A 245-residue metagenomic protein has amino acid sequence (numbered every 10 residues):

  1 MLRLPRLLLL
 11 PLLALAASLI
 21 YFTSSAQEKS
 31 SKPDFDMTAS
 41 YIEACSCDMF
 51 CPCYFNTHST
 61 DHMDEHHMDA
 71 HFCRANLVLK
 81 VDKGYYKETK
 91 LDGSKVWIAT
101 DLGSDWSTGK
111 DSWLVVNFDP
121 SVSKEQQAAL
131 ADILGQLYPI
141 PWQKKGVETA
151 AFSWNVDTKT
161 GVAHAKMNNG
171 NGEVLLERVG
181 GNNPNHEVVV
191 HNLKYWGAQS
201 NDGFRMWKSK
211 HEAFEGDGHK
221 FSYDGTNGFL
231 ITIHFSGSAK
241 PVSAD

Functional and structural regions predicted by a protein language model:
M1-L12: Bacterial N-terminal signal peptides that target proteins for export
R3, K29-S30: Short secondary-structure boundary micro-motifs
L4, A16-A17, S123: General structural signal for secondary-structure boundaries
L10-I20: Bacterial N-terminal signal peptides
Y21, A26-E28: Boundary at the C-terminal end of the N-terminal hydrophobic targeting segment
K32-D245: Beta-strand-enriched cores of mature, soluble protein domains
